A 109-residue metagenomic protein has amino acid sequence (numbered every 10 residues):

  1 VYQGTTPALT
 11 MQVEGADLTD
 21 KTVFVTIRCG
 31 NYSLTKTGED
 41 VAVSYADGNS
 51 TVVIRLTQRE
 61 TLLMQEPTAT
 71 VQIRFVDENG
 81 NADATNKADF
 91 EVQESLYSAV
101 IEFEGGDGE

Functional and structural regions predicted by a protein language model:
V1-E102: N-terminal assembly/attachment segments of tailed bacteriophage virion structural proteins
I101-E109: Compositionally biased low-complexity segments at domain edges in trafficked proteins and select soluble regulators
